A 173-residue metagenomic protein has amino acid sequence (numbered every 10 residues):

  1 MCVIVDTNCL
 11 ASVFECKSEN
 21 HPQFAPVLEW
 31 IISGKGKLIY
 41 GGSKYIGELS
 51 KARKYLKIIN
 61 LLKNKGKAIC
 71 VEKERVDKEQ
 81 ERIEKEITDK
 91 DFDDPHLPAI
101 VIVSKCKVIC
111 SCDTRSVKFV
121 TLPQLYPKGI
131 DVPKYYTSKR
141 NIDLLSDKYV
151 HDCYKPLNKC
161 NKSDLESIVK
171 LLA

Functional and structural regions predicted by a protein language model:
M1-V3, V108: The start of beta-strands in P-loop NTPase/AAA+ ATPase cores
I4-V5, K17, H21-K54: PIN/NYN-family metal-dependent endoribonuclease catalytic core
C9-K17, Y45-G47, R115-V117: Short acidic, S/G/P-rich loop/turn micro-motifs used as interaction or catalytic elements
K17-P26, S50-K57, K67, H151-A173: Basic, Lys/Arg-enriched alpha-helical interface segments
G34, K65-I69: Short glycine-centered helix-capping/turn motifs at secondary-structure transition points
R53-K63, F119-K128: Short, aromatic/basic amphipathic alpha-helical patches
C70-P123, S163: Active-site neighborhoods of divalent-metal-dependent phosphate/nucleic-acid chemistry enzymes
T114-A173: Acidic, PIN/NYN-like endoribonuclease modules and their adjacent C-terminal/linker elements
